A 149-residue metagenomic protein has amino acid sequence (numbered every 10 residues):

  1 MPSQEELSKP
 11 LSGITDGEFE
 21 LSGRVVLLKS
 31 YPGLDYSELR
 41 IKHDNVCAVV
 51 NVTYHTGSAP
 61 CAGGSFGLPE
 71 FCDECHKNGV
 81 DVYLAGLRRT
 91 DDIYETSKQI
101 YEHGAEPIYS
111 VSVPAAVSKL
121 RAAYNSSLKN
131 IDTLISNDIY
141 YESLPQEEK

Functional and structural regions predicted by a protein language model:
M1-A62, E148-K149: Accessory alpha-helical/coil subdomains and C-terminal extensions that flank or cap enzyme catalytic cores
T56-K149: C-terminal non-catalytic interaction/assembly regions of soluble proteins
